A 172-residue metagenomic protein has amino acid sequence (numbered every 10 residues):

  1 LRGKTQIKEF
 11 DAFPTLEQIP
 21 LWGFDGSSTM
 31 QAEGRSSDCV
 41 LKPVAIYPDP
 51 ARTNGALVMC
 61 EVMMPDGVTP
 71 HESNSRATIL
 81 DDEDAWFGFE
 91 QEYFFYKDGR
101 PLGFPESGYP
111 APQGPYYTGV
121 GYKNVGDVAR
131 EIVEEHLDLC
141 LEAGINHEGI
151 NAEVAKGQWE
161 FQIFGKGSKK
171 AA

Functional and structural regions predicted by a protein language model:
L1-A172: Glycine-rich, acidic/polar active-site loops that bind/position phosphate-bearing ligands
